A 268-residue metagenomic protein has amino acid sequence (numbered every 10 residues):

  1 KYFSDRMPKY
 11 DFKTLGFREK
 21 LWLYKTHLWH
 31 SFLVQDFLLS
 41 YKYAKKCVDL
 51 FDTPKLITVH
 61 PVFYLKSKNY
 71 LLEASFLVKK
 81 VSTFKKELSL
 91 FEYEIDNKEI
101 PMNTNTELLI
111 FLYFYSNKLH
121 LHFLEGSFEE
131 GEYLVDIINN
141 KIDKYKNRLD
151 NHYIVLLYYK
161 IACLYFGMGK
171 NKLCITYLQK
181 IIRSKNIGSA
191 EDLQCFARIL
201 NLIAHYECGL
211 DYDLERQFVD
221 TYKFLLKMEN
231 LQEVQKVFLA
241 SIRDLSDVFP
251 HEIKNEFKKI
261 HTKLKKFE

Functional and structural regions predicted by a protein language model:
K1-E87: Alpha-solenoid helical-repeat scaffolds
Y2-F12, K45-L56, L88-M102, Y133-N147 (+3 more regions): Amphipathic alpha-helical segments of tetratricopeptide repeats
Y10, G209-D213, Y222-E268: Long, ordered, amphipathic alpha-helical scaffolds
K13-L21, I57-Y64, T104-E107, F111 (+5 more regions): Residues that mark the junctions of alpha-helical repeat units in TPR/alpha-solenoid scaffolds
E19-T26, F63-E73, I110-H120, L124 (+4 more regions): "A position-specific structural signal for the A-helix of alpha-solenoid helical repeats
